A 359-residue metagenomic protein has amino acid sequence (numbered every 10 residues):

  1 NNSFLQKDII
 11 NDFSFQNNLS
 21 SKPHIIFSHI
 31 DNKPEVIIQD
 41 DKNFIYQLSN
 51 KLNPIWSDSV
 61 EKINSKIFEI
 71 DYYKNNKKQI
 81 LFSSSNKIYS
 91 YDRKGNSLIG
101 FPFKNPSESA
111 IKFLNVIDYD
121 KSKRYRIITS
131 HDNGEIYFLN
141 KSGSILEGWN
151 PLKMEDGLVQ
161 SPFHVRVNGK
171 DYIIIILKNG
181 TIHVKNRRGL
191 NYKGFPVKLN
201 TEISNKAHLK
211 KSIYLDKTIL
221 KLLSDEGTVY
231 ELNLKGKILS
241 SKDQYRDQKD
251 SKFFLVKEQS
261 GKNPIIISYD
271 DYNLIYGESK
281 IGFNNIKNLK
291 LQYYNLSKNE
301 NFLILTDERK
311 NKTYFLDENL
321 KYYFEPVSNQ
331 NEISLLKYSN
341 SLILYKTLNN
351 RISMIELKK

Functional and structural regions predicted by a protein language model:
N1-I9, V36, D41-N53, R93: Signature of soluble extracytoplasmic/periplasmic domains of secreted precursors and cell-surface proteins
N2-K22, N53-E61, L98-S107, I145-M154 (+4 more regions): Aromatic (tryptophan-biased) beta-strands that constitute blades/sheets of beta-rich domains
S14-N43, S65: Beta-strand-rich domains and repeat architectures in extracellular enzymes and scaffolds, especially beta-propellers
L19-I26, K62-D71, S107-I117, E155-H164 (+4 more regions): Repeated scaffold domains used in trafficking and secretory/extracellular systems, primarily beta-propellers
S28-K33, Y72-K78, I117-R126, V165-D171 (+4 more regions): Acidic, glycine-anchored loop motifs typical of Ca2+
D41-Y46, S85-Y89, D132-Y137, K178-H183 (+4 more regions): Loop/turn residues immediately N-terminal
S49-K51, R93-N96, K141-S144, R187-L190 (+4 more regions): Short loop/turn segments that connect beta-strands within beta-propeller blades
K321, S328-K359: Blade-level signature of beta-propeller repeat domains, shared across WD40, Kelch, NHL, RCC1 and BNR/Asp-box propellers
